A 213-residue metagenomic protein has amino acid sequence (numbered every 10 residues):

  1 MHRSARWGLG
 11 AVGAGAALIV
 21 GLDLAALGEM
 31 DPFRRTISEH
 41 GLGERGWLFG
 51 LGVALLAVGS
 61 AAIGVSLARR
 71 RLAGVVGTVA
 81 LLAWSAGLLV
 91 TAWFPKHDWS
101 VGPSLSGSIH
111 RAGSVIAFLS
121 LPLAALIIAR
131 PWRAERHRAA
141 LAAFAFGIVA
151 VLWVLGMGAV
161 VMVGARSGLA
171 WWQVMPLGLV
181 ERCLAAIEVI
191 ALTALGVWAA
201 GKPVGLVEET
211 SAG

Functional and structural regions predicted by a protein language model:
H2-G10, L72-A83, R136-V149: Interfacial segments of alpha-helical transmembrane regions
G13-D31: Alpha-helical transmembrane segments of multi-pass membrane proteins
E29-E44, D98-G107, R166-L177: Membrane-interface interhelical loops and short amphipathic "cap" helices that link adjacent transmembrane segments
E39-V58: Interfacial helix-start motif at the membrane-water boundary
I63-A73, L126-L141: Juxtamembrane helix-break-helix junctions at the cytosolic face of small multi-pass alpha-helical membrane proteins
V90-E135: Membrane-proximal helix-loop-helix units in multi-pass membrane proteins
R130-G213: Terminal transmembrane helical module of multi-pass membrane proteins
